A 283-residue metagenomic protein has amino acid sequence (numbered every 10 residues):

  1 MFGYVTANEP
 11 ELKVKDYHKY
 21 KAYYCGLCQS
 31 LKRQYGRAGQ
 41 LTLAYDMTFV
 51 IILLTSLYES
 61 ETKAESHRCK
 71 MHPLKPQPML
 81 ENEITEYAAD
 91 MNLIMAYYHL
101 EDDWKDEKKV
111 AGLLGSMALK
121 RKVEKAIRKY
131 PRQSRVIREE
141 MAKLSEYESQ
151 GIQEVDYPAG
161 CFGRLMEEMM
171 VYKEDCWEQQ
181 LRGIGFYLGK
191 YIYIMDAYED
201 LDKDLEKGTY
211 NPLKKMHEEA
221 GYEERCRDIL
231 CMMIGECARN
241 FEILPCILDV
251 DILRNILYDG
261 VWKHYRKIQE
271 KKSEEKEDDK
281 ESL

Functional and structural regions predicted by a protein language model:
M1-G183, K190, I194-I229, R239-I252 (+3 more regions): Acidic catalytic motifs of isoprenoid enzymes
